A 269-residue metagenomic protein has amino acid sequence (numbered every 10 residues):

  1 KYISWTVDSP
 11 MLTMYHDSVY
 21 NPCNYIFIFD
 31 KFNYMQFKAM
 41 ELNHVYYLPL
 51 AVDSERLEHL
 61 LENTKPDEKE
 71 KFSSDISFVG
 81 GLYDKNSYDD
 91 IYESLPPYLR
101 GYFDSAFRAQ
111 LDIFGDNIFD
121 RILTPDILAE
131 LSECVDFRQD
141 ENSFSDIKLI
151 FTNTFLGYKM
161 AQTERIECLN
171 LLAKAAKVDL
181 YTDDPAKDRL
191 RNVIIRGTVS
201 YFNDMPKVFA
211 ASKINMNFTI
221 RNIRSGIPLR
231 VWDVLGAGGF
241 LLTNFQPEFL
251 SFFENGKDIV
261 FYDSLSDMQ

Functional and structural regions predicted by a protein language model:
I3-H16: A short, histidine- and acid-enriched strand-loop-helix "catalytic/donor-clamping" loop that lines the nucleotide-sugar
S4, I28, N217: Redox-cofactor binding/interface segments in oxidoreductases and associated redox assembly factors
V7, L50, G81, D263-S264: Active-site donor-binding loop signature of nucleotide-sugar glycosyltransferases
S9-L12, D53, M268: Short acidic loop-to-helix transition motifs that present clustered carboxylates
Y15-F27: A conserved, positively charged/aromatic
V19-Y20, K31, M35-N43, L48 (+2 more regions): Catalytic binding pocket for nucleotide-activated donors in carbohydrate/polymer assembly enzymes
Y25-Y34, L42-L57, S73-D84: Donor nucleotide-sugar binding/catalytic pocket of nucleotide-sugar-dependent glycosyltransferases
L61-P206, A210-A211: Conserved catalytic-core segment of nucleotide-activated headgroup transferases in glycan assembly
